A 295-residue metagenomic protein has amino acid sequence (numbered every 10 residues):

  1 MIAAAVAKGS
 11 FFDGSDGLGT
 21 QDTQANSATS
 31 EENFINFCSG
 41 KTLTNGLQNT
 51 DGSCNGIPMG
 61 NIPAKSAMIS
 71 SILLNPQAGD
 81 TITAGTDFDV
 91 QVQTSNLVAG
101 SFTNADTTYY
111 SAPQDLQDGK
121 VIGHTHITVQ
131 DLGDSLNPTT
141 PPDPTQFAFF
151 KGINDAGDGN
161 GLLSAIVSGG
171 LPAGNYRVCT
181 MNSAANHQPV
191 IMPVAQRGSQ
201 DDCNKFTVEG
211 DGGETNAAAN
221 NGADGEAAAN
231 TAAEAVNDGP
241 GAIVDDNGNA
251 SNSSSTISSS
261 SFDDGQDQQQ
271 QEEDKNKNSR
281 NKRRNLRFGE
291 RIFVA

Functional and structural regions predicted by a protein language model:
M1-E214, G222: Structured recognition/catalytic domains enriched at protein termini, typified by the LPMO catalytic fold at the mature
D51, A233, P240-G241, S254 (+3 more regions): Intrinsically disordered, low-complexity regions
G170, I257-S258, Q268: Generic secretory/membrane-interface signal
E209-S254, S261-Q266: Compositionally biased low-complexity segments at domain edges in trafficked proteins and select soluble regulators
D263-A295: Fungal secretory targeting signals
